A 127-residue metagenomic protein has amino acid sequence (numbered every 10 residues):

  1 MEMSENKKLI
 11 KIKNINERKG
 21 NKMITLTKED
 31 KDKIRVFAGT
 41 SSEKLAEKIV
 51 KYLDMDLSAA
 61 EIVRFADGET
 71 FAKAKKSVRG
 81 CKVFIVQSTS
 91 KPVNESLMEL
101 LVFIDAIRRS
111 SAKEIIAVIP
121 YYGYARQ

Functional and structural regions predicted by a protein language model:
M1-Q127: PRPP-associated nucleotide enzymes
